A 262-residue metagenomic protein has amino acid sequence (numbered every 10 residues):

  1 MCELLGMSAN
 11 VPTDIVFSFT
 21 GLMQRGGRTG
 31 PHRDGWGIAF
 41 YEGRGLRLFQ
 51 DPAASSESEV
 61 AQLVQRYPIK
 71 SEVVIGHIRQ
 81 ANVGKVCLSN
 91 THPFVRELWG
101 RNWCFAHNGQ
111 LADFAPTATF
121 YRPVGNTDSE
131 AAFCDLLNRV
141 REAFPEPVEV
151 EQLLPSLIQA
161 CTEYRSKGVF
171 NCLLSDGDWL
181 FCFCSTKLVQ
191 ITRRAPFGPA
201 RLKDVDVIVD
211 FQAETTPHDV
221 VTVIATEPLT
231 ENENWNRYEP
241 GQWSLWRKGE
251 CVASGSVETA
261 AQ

Functional and structural regions predicted by a protein language model:
M1-E59, A200, G241-L245, G249-Q262: Extreme N-terminus nucleophile/cap motif
C2, W103-D113: Conserved beta-strand-loop-short alpha-helix elements that form and flank the Mn2+/Mg2+-coordinating active site
I38, G109, A132: Residue-level signal for inorganic ion chemistry
P52-V64, I78-G100, T117-T119: Short acidic (Asp/Glu) patches
V73, E146-T186: Catalytic core of PPM/PP2C metal-dependent serine/threonine phosphatase domains
D113-A115, F120-A143: Glycine-rich phosphate-binding loop plus the immediately following alpha-helix
D128, T186-V209: Gly/Ser/Thr-rich active-site loops/lids in small-molecule metabolic enzymes that frequently grip phosphoryl groups
P199-Q242: A conserved acidic, glycine/proline-rich C-terminal tail/linker
